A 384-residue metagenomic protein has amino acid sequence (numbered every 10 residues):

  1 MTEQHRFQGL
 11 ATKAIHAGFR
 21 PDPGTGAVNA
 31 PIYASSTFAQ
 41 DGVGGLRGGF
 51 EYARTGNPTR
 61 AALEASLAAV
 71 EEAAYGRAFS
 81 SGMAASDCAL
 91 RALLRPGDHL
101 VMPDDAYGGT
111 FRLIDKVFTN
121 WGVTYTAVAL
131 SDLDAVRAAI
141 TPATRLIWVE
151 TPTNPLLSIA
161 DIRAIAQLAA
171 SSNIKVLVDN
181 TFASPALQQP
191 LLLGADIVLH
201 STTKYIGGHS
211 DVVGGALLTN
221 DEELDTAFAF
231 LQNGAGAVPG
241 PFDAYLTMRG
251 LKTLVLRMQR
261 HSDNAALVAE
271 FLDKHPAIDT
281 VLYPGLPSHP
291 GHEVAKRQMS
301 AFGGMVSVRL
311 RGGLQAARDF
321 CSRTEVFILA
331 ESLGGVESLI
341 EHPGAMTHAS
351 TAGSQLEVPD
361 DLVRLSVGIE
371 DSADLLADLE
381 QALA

Functional and structural regions predicted by a protein language model:
T2-N57, L63-S66: N-terminal "arm"/small-domain region of PLP-dependent enzymes with the aminotransferase-like
T2-Q4, Y75-H275, L282: Conserved PLP-enzyme active-site core in the AAT-like
F19-P21, A34-Q40, F182, K204 (+6 more regions): Glycine-rich beta-alpha junction loops
T37-D87, G109-K116: Conserved N-terminal alpha-helix of the aminotransferase class I/II PLP-enzyme fold
G48, A74, V213, T247 (+3 more regions): Short amphipathic alpha-helical segments
V70, L272-P276, T324: Acidic-histidine catalytic/liganding microenvironments
D115-K116, T124, A138, R145 (+3 more regions): PLP-dependent enzyme catalytic core of the Aspartate aminotransferase-like
T280-V363, V367: Conserved C-terminal alpha-helix-loop-beta "cap" of PLP-dependent enzymes that closes/shapes the active-site mouth
